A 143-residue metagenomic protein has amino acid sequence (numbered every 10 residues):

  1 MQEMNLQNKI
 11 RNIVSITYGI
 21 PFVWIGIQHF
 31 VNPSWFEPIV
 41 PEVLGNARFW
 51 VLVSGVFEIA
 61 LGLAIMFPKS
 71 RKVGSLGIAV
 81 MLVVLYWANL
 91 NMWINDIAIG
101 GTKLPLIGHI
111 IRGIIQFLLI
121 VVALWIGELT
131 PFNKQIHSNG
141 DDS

Functional and structural regions predicted by a protein language model:
Q2-S143: Membrane-interface extramembranous regions
